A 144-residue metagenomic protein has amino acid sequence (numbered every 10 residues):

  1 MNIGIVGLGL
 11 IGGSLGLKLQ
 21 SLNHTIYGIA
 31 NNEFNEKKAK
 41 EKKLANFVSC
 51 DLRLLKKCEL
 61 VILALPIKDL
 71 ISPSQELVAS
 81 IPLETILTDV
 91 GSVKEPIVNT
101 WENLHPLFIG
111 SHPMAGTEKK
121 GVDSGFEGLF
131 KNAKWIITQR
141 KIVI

Functional and structural regions predicted by a protein language model:
M1-L52: NAD(P)+-binding Rossmann beta1-loop-alpha1 motif at the extreme N-terminus of oxidoreductases
G4-I5, L63, I137: Hydrophobic Val/Ile/Leu positions in short beta-strands of Rossmann-like dinucleotide-binding domains
Y27-I29, S49, T88, I109 (+1 more regions): Hydrophobic/aromatic beta-strand patches that form the interior of the parallel beta-sheet core in alpha/beta enzyme
N31-N32, L65-P66, V90-S92: Short beta->alpha hinge that forms the Motif I/post-I loop of the SAM-binding pocket
R53-I81, T85-T88: Rossmann-like NAD(P)-binding element
K57-E59, I97-N99, E118-D123: Short, charged, surface-exposed secondary-structure boundary motifs
D69-S72, E95, T117: Short glycine-rich, flexible loops that bind phosphorylated cofactors or substrates
N103-I144: Rossmann-fold dinucleotide-binding core
